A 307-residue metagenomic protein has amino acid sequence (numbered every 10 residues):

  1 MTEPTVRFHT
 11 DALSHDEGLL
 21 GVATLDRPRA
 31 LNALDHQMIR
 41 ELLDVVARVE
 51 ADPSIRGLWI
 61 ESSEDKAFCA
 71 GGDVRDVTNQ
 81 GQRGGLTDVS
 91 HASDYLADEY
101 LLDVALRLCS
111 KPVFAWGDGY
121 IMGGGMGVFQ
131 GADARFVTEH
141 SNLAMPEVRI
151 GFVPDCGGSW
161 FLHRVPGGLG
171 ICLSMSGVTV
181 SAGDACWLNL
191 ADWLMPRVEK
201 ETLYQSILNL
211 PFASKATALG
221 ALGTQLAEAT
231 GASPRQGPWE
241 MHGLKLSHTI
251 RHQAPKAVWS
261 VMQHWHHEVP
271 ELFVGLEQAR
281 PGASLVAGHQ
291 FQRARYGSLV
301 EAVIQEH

Functional and structural regions predicted by a protein language model:
M1-E61, V104: Conserved CoA-thioester-binding segment of acyl-CoA-metabolizing enzymes
I60, D73, V128-F129, D184-A185 (+1 more regions): Hydrophobic/aromatic residues within transmembrane alpha-helices of multi-pass small-molecule transporters
S62-L101, G151: Glycine- (often His-adjacent) and acidic-residue-rich active-site loop that binds/positions the CoA thioester
L106-I150, L173, G177-V178, A182: Glycine-rich beta-to-alpha active-site loop
A132-P154, N189-Y204: Gly/Pro- and small hydrophobic-enriched strand-loop and loop-to-helix capping segments that sit at the rims
G157-A218: Contiguous mid-protein beta-loop-alpha structural module that forms a pocket-lining wall or clamp of enzyme active
M195-G275: Amphipathic alpha-helical blocks and their helix-capping loop/short-beta junctions
K256-E271, L276-H307: Long, low-complexity C-terminal extensions of enzymes
